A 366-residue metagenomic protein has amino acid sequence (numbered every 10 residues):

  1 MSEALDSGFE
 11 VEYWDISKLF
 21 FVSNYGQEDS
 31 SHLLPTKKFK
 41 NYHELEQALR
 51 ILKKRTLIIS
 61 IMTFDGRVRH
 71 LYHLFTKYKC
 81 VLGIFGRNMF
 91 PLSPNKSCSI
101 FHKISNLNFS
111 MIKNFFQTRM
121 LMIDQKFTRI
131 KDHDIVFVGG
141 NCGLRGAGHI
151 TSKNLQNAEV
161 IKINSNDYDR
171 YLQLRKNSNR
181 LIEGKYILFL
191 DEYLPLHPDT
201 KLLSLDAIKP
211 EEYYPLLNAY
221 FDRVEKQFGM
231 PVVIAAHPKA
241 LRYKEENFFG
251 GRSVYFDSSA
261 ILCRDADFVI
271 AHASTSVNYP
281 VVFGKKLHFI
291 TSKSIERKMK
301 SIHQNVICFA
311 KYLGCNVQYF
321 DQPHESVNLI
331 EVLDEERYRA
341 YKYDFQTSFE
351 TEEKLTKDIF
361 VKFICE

Functional and structural regions predicted by a protein language model:
M1, K38-E46, G66-L71, D206-R223 (+1 more regions): Well-ordered, non-membrane alpha-helical segments in soluble/globular domains
M1-G8, Y13-L172, S276-V277: Active-site and donor-binding regions of nucleotide-sugar-utilizing enzymes
D15-L19, M62-T63, I84-F90, S165 (+3 more regions): Short loop/turn segments at strand-loop or loop-helix junctions that form parts of catalytic or ligand-binding pockets
T36-L49, V160, S165-D167, L172-Q173 (+3 more regions): Donor nucleotide-activated moiety binding/catalytic core segment of transferases that use nucleotide-activated donors
I51, T128-R129, R180, I261-C263: Structural alpha-helical scaffold elements that stabilize or flank donor/cofactor-binding regions in carbohydrate
S165-Y243: Conserved catalytic-core segment of nucleotide-activated headgroup transferases in glycan assembly
E246-G251, T275-T351: Catalytic binding pocket for nucleotide-activated donors in carbohydrate/polymer assembly enzymes
Q346-E366: C-terminal alpha-helical cap of glycosyltransferases
